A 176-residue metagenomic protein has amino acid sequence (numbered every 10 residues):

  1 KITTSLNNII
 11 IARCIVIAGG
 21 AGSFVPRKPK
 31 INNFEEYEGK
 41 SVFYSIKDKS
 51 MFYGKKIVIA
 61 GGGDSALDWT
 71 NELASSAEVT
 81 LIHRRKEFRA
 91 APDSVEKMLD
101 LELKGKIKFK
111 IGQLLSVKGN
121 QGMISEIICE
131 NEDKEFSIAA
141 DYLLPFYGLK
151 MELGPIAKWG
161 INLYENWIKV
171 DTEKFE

Functional and structural regions predicted by a protein language model:
K1-T4, I9-A12, I17, A74-T172: A Rossmann-like FAD-binding core segment of flavoenzymes
I9-E35: Glycine/serine-rich phosphate-binding loop and adjoining beta1-alpha1 elements at the start of nucleotide-handling
K30, F34-Y53, F146-E176: FAD-site-proximal beta/loop scaffold in flavoenzymes
F52, L73-A74: Short, conserved loop/helix-junction motifs that constitute active-site signature segments in enzyme catalytic cores
G61-G63: Glycine-rich Rossmann-fold phosphate-binding loop(s) that bind the pyrophosphate of adenine dinucleotide cofactors
A66: N-terminal Rossmann-fold NAD(P) dinucleotide-binding loop
